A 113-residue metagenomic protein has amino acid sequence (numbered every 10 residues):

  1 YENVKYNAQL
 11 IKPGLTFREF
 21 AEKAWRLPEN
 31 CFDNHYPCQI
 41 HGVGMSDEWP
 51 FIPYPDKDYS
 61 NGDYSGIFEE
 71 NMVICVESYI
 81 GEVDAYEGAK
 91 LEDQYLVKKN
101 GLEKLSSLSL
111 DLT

Functional and structural regions predicted by a protein language model:
Y1-T113: Active-site neighborhoods and metal-handling regions in enzymes and metal-associated proteins
